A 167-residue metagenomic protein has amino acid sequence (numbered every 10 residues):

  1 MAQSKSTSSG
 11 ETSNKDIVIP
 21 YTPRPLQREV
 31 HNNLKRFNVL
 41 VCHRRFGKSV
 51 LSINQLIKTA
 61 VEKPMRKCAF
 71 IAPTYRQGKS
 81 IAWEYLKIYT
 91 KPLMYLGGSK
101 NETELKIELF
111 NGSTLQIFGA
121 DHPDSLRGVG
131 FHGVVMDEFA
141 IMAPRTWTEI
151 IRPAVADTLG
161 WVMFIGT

Functional and structural regions predicted by a protein language model:
A2-T167: Phosphate/NTP-binding elements of NTP-utilizing enzymes
